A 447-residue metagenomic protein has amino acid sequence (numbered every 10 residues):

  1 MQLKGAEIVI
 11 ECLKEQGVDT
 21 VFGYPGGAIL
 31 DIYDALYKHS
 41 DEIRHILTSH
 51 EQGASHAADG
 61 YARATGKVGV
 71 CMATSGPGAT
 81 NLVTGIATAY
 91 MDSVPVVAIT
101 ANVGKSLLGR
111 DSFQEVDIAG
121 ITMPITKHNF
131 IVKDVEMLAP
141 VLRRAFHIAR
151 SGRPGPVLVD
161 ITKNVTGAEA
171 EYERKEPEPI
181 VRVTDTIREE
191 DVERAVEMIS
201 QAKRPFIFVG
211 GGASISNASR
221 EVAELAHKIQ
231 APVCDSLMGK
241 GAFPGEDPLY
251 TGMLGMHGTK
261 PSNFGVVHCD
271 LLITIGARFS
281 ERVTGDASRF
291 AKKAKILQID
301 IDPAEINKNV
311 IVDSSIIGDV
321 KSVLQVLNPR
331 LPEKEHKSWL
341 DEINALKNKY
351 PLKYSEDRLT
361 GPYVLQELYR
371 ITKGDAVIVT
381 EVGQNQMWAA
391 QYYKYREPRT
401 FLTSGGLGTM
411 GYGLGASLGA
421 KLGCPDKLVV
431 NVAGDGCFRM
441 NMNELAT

Functional and structural regions predicted by a protein language model:
Q2-A87, M91-P95: N-terminal cofactor/phosphate-binding cores enriched in small/glycine residues, especially glycine-rich loops such as
A6-I10, K14-D19, I32-Y37, N344-D426: Active-site diphosphate/adenylate-binding microenvironment
A6-V18, G60-T65, Y90, I148-R153 (+5 more regions): Glycine-rich phosphate/diphosphate-binding loops that line cofactor/substrate pockets in enzymes
D19-T20, R63-T74, A79-T100, M123-K175 (+3 more regions): Structural signature of the thiamine diphosphate
R63, A213-L297, R396-D426, N441-N443: Glycine-rich, anion-gripping cofactor-binding loops and their flanking helix/strand elements in enzyme active sites
I99, L107-Q114, M256, N307-I317 (+3 more regions): Thiamine diphosphate
E136, R174, E197, K293-V382: Phosphate/pyrophosphate-binding active-site segments
K163-E190, R194, W339: Aromatic-enriched
